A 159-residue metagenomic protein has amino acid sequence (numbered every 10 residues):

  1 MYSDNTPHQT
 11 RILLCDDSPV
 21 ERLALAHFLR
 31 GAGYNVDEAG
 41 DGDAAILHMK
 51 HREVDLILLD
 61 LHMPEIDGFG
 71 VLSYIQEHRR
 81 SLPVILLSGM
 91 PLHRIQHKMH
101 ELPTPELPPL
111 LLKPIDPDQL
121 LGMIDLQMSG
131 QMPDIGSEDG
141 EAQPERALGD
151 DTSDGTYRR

Functional and structural regions predicted by a protein language model:
M1-R11, D116-R159: Non-catalytic signal-transmission and effector/linker regions of two-component phosphorelay proteins
D16, D60, S88: Active-site residues of response regulator receiver
P19-D37: Two-component/phosphorelay signaling modules centered on CheY-like receiver
A39-D43: Conserved Asp/Asn-Gly motif in the active-site loop of CheY-like receiver
R52-L58: Active-site beta3 strand of CheY-like receiver
M63: Receiver (REC) domain active-site loop signature in two-component systems and cognate sites in sensor histidine kinases
S81-R94, L111: A short, hydrophobic beta-strand element within the central beta-sheet of small alpha/beta folds
